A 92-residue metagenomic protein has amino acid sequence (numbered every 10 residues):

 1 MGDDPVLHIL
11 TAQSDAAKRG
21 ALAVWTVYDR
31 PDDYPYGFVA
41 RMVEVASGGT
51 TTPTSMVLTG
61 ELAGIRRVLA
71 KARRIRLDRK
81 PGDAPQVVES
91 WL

Functional and structural regions predicted by a protein language model:
G2-G37, K71, D78: Short N-terminal "domain-start" leader segments that mark the transition from disordered tails or signal peptides into
D4, V39-M42, L62, A84: Compositionally biased, intrinsically disordered low-complexity regions
V24-Y28, G37-R41, S55-V57, V88-S90: Ordered hydrophobic segments in well-structured contexts
D32-G49: Short aromatic-glycine-(Arg/Gly/Cys) micro-motifs in beta-strand/loop hairpins
P53-L77: A short, charged, amphipathic alpha-helix used as a generic interaction element across diverse proteins
I75-L92: Short, mixed-charge low-complexity intrinsically disordered segments
